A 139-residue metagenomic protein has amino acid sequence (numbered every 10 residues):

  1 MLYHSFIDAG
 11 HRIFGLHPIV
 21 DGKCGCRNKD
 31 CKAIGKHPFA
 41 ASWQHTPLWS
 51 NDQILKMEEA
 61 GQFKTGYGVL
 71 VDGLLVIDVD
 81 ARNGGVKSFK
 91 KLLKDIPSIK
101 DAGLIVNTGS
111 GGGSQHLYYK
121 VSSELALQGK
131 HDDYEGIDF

Functional and structural regions predicted by a protein language model:
M1-F139: Conserved phosphate/metal-binding and DNA-contacting active-site motifs used in DNA phosphodiester-bond processing
